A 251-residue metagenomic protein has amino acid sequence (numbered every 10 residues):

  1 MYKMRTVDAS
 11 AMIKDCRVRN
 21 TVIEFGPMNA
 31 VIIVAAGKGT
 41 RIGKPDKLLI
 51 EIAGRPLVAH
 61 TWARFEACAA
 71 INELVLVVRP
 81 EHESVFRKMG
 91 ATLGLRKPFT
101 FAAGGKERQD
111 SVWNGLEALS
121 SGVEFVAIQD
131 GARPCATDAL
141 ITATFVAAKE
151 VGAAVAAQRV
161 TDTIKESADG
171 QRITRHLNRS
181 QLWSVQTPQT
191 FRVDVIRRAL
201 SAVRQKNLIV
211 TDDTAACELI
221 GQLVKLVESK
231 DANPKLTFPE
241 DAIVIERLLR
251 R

Functional and structural regions predicted by a protein language model:
M1-M4, M12: Methionine residue identity
I23, N233-R251: Hydrophobic helical membrane-anchoring modules
F25-S84: N-terminal glycine-rich phosphate-binding loop and ensuing alpha1 helix
I33, V58, G115, Q129-D130 (+3 more regions): Residue-level signal for inorganic ion chemistry
A91-F125: Short phosphate-binding loop-to-helix
C135-K225: Conserved core of the sugar-phosphate nucleotidyltransferase
K225-A232: Catalytic beta-strand/loop signature of glycosyltransferases that borders the donor
